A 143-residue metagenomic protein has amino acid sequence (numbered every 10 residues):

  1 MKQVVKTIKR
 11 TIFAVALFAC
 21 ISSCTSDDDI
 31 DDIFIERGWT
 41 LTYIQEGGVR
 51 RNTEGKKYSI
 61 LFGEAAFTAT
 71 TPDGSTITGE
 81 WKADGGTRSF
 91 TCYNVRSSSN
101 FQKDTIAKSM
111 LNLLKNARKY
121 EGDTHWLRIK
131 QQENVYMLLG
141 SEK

Functional and structural regions predicted by a protein language model:
M1-K2, T25: N-terminal hydrophobic targeting signals that begin at the initiator methionine
K2-I12: Bacterial N-terminal signal peptides that target proteins for export
A14-F18: Short, linear, compositionally biased motifs with a strong N-terminal bias
C20-S23: C-terminal motif of bacterial Sec signal peptides marking the signal peptidase cleavage site
T25-T78, K82-K143: Lipid interaction determinants
